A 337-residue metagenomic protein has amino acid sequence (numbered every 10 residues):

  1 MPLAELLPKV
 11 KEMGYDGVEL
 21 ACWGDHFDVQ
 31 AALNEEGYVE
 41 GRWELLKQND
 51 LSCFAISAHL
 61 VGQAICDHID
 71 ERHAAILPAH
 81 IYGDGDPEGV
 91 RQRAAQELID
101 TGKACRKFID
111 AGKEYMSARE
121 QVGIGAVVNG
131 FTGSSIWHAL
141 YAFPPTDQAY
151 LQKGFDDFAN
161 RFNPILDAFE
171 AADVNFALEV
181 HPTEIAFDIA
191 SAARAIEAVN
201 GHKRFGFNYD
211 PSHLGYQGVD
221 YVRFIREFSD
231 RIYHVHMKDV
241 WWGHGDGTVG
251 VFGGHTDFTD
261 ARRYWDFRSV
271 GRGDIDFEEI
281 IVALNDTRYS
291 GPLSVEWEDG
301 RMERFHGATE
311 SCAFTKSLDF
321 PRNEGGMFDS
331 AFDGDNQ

Functional and structural regions predicted by a protein language model:
M1, A21-D25, A58-V61, G133-S135 (+4 more regions): Active-site beta-loop-alpha junctions enriched in small/polar residues
M1-V10, Q92-A104, Q217-R226, F277-I280: Short, acidic/polar
E5, K9, Q48, A64-F207 (+1 more regions): Active-site acidic/histidine proton-transfer and metal-coordination neighborhood in alpha/beta enzyme cores
G17-V18, I56, A142-D274, N323-M327: Acidic/histidine-rich catalytic cores of soluble enzymes
E19, A55-S57, K113-S117, N129 (+2 more regions): Conserved beta-strand positions in the central sheet of alpha/beta enzyme cores
L20-K47, T132-A139: Glycine-rich, proline-tolerant flexible connector loops at the mouths of alpha/beta enzymes
S294-R304, F332: A short, acidic, flexible beta-alpha connecting loop/helix-capping segment that sits on the rim of active
R304-G325: C-terminal helical cap(s) of enzyme catalytic domains, especially alpha/beta-barrels
